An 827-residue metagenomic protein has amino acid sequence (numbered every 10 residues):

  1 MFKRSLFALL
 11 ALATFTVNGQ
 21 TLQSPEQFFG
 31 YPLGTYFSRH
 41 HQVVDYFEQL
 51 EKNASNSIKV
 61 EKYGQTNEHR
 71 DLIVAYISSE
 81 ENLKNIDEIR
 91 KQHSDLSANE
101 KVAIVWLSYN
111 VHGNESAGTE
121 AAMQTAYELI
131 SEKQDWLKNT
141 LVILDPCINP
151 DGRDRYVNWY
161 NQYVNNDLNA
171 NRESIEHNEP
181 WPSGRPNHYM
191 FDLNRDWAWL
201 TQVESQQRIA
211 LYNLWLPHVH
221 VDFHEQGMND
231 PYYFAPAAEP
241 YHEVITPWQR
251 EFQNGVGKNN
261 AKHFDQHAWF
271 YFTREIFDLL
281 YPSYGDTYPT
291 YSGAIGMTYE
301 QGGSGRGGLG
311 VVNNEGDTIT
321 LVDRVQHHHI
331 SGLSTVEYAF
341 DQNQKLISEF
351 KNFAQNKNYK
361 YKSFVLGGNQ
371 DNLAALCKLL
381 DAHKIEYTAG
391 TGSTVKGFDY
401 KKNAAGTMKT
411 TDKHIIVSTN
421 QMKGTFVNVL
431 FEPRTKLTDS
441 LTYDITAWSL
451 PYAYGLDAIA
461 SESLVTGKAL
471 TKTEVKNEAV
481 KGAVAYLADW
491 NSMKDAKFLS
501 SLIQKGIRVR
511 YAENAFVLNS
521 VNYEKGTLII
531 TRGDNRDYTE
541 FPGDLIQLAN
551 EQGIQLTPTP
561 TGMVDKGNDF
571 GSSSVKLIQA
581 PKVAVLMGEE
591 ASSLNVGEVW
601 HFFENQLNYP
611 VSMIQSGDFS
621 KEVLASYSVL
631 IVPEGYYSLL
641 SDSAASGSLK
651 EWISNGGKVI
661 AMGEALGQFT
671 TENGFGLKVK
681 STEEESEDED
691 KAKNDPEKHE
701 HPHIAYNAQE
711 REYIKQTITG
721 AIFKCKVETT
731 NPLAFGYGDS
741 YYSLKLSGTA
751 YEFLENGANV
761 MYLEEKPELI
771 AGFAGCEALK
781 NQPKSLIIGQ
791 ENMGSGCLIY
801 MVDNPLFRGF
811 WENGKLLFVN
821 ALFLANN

Functional and structural regions predicted by a protein language model:
M1-F7: Bacterial N-terminal signal peptides that target proteins for export
T14-T16: N-terminal signal peptide c-region/cleavage motif recognized by signal peptidases
Q20-S116, E120-S131, W136-L141, R195 (+8 more regions): Intrinsic-disorder/low-complexity accessory segments
T66, I148-G152, Q226-M228: Short, internal active-site loops enriched in acidic
V142-Y156: Short, conserved secondary-structure transition motifs
D154-N171: Aromatic- and acidic-residue-enriched segments that line the glycan-binding/catalytic groove of carbohydrate-active
V157, N161-Q162, D278-Y284: Active-site-adjacent substrate-recognition loops and nearby beta-strands within hydrolase catalytic domains
S174-W199, H220-P236, T298-E300: Core alpha/beta catalytic barrel or barrel-like domain that forms the active/cofactor pocket in diverse metabolic
